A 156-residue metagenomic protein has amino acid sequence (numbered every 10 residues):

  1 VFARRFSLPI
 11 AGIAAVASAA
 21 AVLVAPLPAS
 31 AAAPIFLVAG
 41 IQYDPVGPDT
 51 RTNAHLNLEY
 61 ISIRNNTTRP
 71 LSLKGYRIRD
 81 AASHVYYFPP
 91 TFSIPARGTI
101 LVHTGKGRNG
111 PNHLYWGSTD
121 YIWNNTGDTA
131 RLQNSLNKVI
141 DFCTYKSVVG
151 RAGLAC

Functional and structural regions predicted by a protein language model:
F2-F6, I10, V24-K74, Y121-N125 (+1 more regions): A structural motif detector for short, solvent-exposed N-terminal "entry" segments of globular domains
A11-V22: Bacterial N-terminal signal peptides
N66-R69, G105-R108, S135-V139: Acidic glycine-/aspartate-rich tracts in secreted/extracellular proteins
G75-D80: Short Gly/aromatic-enriched secondary-structure transition segments
S83-S118: Intrinsically disordered, low-complexity Pro/Gly/Ser/Thr-rich segments with frequent PxxP/GP/PP motifs and embedded
L114-N134: Short, surface-exposed ligand- or partner-binding patches at beta-edge/loop junctions that are enriched in aromatics
R131-K146: Short, exposed beta-strand-loop hairpins at the edges of beta-sheets in extracellular/periplasmic proteins
